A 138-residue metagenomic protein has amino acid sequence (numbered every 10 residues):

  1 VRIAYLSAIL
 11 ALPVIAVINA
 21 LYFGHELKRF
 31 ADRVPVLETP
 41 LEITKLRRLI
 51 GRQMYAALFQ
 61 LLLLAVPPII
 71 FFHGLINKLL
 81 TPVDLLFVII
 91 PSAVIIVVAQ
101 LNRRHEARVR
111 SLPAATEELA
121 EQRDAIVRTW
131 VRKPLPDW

Functional and structural regions predicted by a protein language model:
V1-A11, H73-S92: Hydrophobic alpha-helical transmembrane segments
R2-L10, L27-E42: Hydrophobic alpha-helical transmembrane segments
L12-A20, L64-P67, P91-V98: Helical transmembrane-bundle signal
A16-V36, L101-V109: Membrane-water interface of transmembrane alpha-helices
V34-A56, T116-W130: Short membrane-interface loop/juxtamembrane segments of multi-pass integral membrane proteins
A57-V83: Alpha-helical transmembrane segments and their membrane-interface junctions in multi-pass membrane proteins
T81-Q122: Alpha-helical transmembrane segments and their immediate juxtamembrane interface regions
W130-D137: Long non-transmembrane domains of secretory-pathway and surface proteins
